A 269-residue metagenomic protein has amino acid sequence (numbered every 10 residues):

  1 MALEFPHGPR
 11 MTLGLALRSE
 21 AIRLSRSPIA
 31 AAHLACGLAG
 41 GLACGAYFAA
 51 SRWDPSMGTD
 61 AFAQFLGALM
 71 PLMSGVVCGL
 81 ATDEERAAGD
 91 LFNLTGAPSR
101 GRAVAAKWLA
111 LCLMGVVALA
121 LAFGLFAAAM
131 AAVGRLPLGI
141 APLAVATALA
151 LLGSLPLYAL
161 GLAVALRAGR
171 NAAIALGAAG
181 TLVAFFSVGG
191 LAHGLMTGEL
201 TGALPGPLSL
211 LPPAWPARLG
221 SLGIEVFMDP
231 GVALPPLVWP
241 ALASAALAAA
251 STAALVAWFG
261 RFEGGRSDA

Functional and structural regions predicted by a protein language model:
M1-G67, L72-M73, M228-A269: Hydrophobic alpha-helical transmembrane segments
P6-M11, A81-F92, L155-A192: Cytoplasmic juxtamembrane interface segments
P28, A32, R102, A172-A173 (+1 more regions): Residue-level recognition of membrane-helix boundary sites in multi-pass small-molecule transporters
C36-G40, A110, G177-A184: Transmembrane alpha-helical core residues of multi-pass small-molecule transporters, especially secondary transporters
A39-S74, C78, L109-R170, P235-W239: Secretory targeting signals
W53, I174, G180-A269: Terminal transmembrane helical anchor/hairpin motif
V77-V116: Helix-loop-helix units of permease transmembrane domains in multi-pass membrane transporters, especially ABC
